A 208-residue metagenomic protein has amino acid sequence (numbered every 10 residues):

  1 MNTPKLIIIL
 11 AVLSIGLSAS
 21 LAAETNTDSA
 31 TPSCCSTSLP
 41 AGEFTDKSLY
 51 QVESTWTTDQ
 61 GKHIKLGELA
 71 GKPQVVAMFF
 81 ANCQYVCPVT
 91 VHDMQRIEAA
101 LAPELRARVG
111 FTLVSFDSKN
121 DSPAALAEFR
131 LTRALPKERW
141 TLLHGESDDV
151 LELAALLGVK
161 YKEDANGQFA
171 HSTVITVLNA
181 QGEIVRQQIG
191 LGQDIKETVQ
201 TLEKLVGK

Functional and structural regions predicted by a protein language model:
M1-T57, L205-K208: N-terminal targeting signals for export/organelle localization
Q51-V52, Q74, S172-V174: Short loop/turn microsegments at loop-to-beta-strand junctions
L66-M94: Short active-site neighborhood of thiol/selenol oxidoreductases, capturing the structured segment around
L69-G71, F80-A81, V114-K119, L135 (+3 more regions): Solvent-exposed coil/turn segments that connect beta secondary-structure elements in extracytoplasmic/periplasmic
P73, E98-L105, R133, A154-L157 (+3 more regions): Sec/Tat-exported extracytoplasmic proteins
V91-L153: Structural microenvironment flanking redox-active thiols in thiol-disulfide oxidoreductases
R139-W140, L151, L157-E163, A170-I175: Structural micro-motif
D164-K208: Thiol-/selenol-based redox modules, centered on thioredoxin-like and closely related oxidoreductase domains
